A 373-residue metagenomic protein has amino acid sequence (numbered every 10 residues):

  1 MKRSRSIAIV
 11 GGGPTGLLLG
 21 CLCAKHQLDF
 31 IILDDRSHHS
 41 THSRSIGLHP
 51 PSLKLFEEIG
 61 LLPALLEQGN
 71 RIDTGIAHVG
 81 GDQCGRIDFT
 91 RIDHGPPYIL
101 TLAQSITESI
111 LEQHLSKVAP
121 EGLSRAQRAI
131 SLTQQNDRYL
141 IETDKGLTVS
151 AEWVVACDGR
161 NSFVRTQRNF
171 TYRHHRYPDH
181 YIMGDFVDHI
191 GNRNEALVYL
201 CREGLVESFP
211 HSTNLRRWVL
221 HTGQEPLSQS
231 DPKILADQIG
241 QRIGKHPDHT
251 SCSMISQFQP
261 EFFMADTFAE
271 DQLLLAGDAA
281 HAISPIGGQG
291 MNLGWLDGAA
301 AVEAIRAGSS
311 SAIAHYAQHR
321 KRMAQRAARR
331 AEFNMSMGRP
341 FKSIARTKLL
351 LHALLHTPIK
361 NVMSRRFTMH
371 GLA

Functional and structural regions predicted by a protein language model:
M1-R3, G223, E303-A373: C-terminal helical "tail/cap" subdomain of flavin- and related membrane-associated enzymes
K2-T15: Beta1/beta-strand and adjacent pyrophosphate-binding region of the FAD-binding site in flavoprotein oxidoreductases
G12-C21, K25, L111, A156 (+1 more regions): Conserved mid-domain beta->alpha element of the FAD-binding
A24-R44: Glycine-rich FAD pyrophosphate-binding loop
R44, L48-H114: Active-site-adjacent segment of FAD-dependent monooxygenases/related oxidoreductases
R125-Y139: A conserved short coil-to-beta-strand element within the FAD-binding core of flavoproteins
D144-W153: Core beta-strand elements of the Rossmann-like FAD/NAD(P) dinucleotide-binding domain in flavoenzyme oxidoreductases
W153, C157-P260: Conserved FAD-binding catalytic core of PHBH/FMO-like flavoproteins
